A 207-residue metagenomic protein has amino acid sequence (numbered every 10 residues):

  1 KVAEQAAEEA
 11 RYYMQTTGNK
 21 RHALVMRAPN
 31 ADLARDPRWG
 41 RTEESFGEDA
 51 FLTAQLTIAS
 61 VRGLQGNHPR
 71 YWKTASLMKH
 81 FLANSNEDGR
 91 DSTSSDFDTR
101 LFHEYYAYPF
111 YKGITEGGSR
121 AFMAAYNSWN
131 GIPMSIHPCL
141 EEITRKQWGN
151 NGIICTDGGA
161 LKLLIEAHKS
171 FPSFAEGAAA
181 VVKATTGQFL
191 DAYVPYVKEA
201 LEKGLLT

Functional and structural regions predicted by a protein language model:
K1-T207: Glycoside hydrolase catalytic-domain context in secreted enzymes
